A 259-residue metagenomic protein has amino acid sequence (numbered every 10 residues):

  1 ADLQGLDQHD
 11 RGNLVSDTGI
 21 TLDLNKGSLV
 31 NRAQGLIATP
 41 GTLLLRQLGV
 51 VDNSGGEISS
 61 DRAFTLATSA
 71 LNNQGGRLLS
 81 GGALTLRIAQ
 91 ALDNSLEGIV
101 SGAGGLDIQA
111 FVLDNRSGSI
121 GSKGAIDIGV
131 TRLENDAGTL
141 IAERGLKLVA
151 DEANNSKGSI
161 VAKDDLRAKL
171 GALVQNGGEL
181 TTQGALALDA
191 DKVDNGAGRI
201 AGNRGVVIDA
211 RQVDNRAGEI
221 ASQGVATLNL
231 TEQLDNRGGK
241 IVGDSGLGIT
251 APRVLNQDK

Functional and structural regions predicted by a protein language model:
A1-G5, T18-K26, G41-L48, R62-S69 (+9 more regions): Well-ordered beta-strand segments characteristic of repetitive beta-sheet solenoids
Q8-V15, V30-A38, D52-S59, Q74-L79 (+9 more regions): Short, T/G/N/S-enriched strand-turn elements that build extracellular solenoid repeat scaffolds
